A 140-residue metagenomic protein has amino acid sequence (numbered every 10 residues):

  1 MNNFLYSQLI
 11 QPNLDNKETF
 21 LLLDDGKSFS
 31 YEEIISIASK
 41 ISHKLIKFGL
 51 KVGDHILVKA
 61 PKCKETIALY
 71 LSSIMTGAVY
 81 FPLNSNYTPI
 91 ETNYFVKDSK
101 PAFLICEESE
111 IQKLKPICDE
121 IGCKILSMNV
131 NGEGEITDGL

Functional and structural regions predicted by a protein language model:
M1-F29, E33-F48, V52, T76: N-lobe entry segment of adenylate-forming
L22-D24, A102, E107, M128-N129: Conserved residues at the C-terminal ends of beta-strands
S39-H43, P61, K97, S109: Solvent-exposed alpha-helix faces
H43-Y87: Conserved AMP-binding/adenylate-forming
T76, S99, E120-I121: Short, structured coil segments at secondary-structure junctions
V79, A102, K124: Residue-level detector of anion-binding/catalytic polar loops
Y87-P116: Conserved ATP-dependent adenylate/AMP-binding module captured primarily in the ANL superfamily
S109-L140: ANL superfamily adenylate-forming
